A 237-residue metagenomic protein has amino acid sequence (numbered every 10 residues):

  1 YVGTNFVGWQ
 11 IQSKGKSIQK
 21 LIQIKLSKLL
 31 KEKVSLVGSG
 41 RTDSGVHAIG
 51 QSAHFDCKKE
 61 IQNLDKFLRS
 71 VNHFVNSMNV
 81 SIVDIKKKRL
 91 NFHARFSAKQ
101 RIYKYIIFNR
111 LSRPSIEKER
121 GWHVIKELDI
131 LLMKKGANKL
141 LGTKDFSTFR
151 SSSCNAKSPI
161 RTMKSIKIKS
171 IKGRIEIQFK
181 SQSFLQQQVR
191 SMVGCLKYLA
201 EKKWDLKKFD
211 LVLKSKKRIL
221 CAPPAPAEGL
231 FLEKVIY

Functional and structural regions predicted by a protein language model:
Y1-Y237: Structured-RNA-binding interfaces characteristic of tRNA pseudouridine synthases
